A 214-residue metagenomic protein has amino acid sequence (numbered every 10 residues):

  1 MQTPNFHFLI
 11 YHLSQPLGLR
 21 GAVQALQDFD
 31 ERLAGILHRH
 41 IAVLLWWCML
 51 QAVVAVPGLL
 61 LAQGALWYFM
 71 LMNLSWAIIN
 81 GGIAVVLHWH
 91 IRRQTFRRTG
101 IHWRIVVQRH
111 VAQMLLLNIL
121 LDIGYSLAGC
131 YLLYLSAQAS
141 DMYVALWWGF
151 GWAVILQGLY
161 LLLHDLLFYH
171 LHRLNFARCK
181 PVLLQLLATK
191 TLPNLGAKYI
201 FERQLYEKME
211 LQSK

Functional and structural regions predicted by a protein language model:
Q2-Q24: Short, charged cytosolic
L26-L45, L66, H110: Cytosolic juxtamembrane helix and N-cap/initiation of the first transmembrane helix
I36-A42, A62-G81, F150: Transmembrane alpha-helix entry/boundary detector in multi-pass membrane proteins
L87-V106: Membrane-helix interface/capping segments
I91-T95, S136, L166-L186: Cytosolic juxtamembrane helix at the C-terminal end of the final transmembrane segment
L121-S140: Alpha-helical transmembrane segments and their membrane-interface junctions in multi-pass membrane proteins
D141-H170: Alpha-helical membrane-associated segments of multi-pass integral membrane proteins
A177-G196, F201: Short, highly charged, low-complexity non-transmembrane loops/tails of multi-pass membrane proteins
